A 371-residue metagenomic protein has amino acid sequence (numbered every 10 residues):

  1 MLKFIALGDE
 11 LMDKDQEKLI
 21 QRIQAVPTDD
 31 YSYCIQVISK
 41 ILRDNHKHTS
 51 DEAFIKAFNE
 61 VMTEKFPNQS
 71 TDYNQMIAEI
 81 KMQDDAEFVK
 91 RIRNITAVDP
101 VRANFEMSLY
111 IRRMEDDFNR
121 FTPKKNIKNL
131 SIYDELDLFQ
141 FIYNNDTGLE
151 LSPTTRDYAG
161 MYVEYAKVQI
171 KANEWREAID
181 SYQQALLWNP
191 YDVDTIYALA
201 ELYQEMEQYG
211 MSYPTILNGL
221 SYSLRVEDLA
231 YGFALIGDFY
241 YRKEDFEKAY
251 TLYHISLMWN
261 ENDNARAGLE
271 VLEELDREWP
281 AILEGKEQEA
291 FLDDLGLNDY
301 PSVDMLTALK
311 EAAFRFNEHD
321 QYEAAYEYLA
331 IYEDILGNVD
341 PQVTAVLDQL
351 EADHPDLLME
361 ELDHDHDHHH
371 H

Functional and structural regions predicted by a protein language model:
K47-D51, N59-T71, I132-L149, E207-P214 (+3 more regions): Alpha-helical linker/edge segments of TPR/alpha-solenoid repeat scaffolds and analogous pre-/post-domain helices
D72-I80, R113-Y158, Q184, W188 (+2 more regions): Flexible helix-coil transition and linker loops at the boundaries of alpha-helical arrays
A97-V98, A172, M206, K243 (+2 more regions): Structural motif corresponding to the intra-repeat A-B loop/turn of tetratricopeptide repeats
E115, P190, L224-E227, N260-E261 (+2 more regions): Short coil turns that delineate tetratricopeptide repeat
M161, T195, L229-G232, A265-R266 (+1 more regions): TPR alpha-solenoid repeat register
